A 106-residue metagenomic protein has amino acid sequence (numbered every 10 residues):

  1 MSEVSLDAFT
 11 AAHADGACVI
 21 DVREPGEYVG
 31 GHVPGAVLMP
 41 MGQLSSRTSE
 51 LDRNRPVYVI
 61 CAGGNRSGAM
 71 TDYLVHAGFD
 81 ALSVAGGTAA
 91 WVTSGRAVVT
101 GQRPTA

Functional and structural regions predicted by a protein language model:
M1-C18, E24-P56, N65-A106: Rhodanese-like catalytic fold shared by cysteine-dependent sulfurtransferases and DSP/PTP-type phosphatases
V59-I60: Short, surface-exposed ligand- or partner-binding patches at beta-edge/loop junctions that are enriched in aromatics
